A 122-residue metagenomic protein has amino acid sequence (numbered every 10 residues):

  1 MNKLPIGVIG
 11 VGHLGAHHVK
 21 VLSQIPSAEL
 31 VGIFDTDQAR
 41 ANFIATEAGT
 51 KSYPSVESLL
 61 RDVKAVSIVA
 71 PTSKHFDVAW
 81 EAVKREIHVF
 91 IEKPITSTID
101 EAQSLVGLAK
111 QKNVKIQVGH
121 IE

Functional and structural regions predicted by a protein language model:
M1-A48: N-terminal Rossmann-like dinucleotide-binding module
H13, H18, H75, H88 (+1 more regions): Histidine-centered active-site/metal-ligand motif
P26-S27, R85, K110-V114: Short helix-capping segments at alpha-helix termini
E29-G32, F43, A65, H88 (+1 more regions): Short, Asp-centered acidic motifs that coordinate Mg2+ and/or phosphate in catalytic or ligand-binding sites
A48-L108: Beta-loop-alpha module in the N-terminal Rossmann-like domain of NAD(P)-dependent dehydrogenases, especially those
K93-P94, H120-E122: Short strand-turn motif at the edge of the Rossmann-like AdoMet-binding core
S104-I121: Rossmann-fold dehydrogenase core element
